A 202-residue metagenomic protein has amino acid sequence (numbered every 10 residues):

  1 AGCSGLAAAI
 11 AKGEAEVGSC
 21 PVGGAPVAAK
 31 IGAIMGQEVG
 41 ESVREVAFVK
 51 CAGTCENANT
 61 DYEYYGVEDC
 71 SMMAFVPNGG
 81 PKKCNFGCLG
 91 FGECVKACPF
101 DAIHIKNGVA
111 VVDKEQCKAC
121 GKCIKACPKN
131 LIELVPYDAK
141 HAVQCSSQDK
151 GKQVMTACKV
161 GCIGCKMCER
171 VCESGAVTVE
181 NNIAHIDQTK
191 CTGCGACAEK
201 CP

Functional and structural regions predicted by a protein language model:
A1-V171, G175-T178, K200: Ferredoxin-type iron-sulfur electron-transfer modules and their immediate structural context
A15, A184-H185: Surface-exposed aromatic
A110, I183-A184: Hydrophobic residues embedded in beta-strands of well-ordered beta-sheets
T192-P202: Glycine-rich hexapeptide-repeat left-handed beta-helix
